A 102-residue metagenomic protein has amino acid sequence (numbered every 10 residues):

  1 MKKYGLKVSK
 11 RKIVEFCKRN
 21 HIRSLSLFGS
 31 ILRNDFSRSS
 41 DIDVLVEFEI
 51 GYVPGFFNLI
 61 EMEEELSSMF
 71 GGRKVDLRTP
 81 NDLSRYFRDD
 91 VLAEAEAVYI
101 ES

Functional and structural regions predicted by a protein language model:
M1-S24, L32-R38, G51-S102: Catalytic core of pol beta-like nucleotidyltransferases
L27: Conserved histidines in hydrophobic membrane contexts and catalytic metal-binding motifs
S40-I42: Change "...and in nucleic-acid phosphodiester-cleaving endonucleases..." to "...and in nucleic-acid processing enzymes
L45-E49: Short hydrophobic/aromatic beta-strand micro-patches that form the beta-sheet surface supporting nucleotide- or nucleic
